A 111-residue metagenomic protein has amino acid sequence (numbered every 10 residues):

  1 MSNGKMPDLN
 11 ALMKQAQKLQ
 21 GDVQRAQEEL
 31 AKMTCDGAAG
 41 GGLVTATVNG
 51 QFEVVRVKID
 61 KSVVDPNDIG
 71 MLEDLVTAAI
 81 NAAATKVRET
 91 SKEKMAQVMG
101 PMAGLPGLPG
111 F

Functional and structural regions predicted by a protein language model:
M1-D36, K86-F111: Long amphipathic alpha-helical segments used for membrane anchoring, targeting, substrate engagement, or oligomerization
A16, F52, V76: Residue-level signature of catalytic and energy-coupling elements of molecular machines, predominantly ATP/GTP-dependent
K32, D36-V57: N-terminal intrinsically disordered, cationic/polar leader segments that include organellar targeting peptides
L43-T45, V64-P66, A84: Short beta-strands and strand-coil junctions in structured, solvent-facing domains, enriched
V57-I69: A short interface-forming secondary-structure element
G70-D74: A short, well-structured alpha-helical segment
L75, A79-V87: Stable alpha-helical structural segments in soluble proteins, enriched in small hydrophobic residues
